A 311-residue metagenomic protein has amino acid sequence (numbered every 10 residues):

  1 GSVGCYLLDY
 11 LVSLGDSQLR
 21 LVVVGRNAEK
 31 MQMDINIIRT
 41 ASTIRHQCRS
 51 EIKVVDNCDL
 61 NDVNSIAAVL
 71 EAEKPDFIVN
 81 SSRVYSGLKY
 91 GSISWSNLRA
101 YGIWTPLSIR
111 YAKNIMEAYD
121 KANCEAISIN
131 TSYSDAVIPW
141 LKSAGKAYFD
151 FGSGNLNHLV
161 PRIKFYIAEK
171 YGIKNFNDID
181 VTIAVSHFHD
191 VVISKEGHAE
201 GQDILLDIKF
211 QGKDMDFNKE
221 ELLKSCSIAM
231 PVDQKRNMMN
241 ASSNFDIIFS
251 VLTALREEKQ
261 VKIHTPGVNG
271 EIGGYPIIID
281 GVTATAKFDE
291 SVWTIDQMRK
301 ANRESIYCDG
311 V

Functional and structural regions predicted by a protein language model:
S2-G4: Hydrophobic/small residue at the entry helix of a nucleotide-binding pocket
S13, L19-R49: Glycine-rich phosphate-binding loop and adjoining beta1-alpha1-beta2 segment of Rossmann-like nucleotide-binding folds
V55-E73: Conserved Rossmann-fold cofactor-binding substructure of NAD(P)-dependent oxidoreductases
E71, S96-C124: NAD(P)-cofactor binding segment of oxidoreductase domains
D76-F77, I127: Structural motif
S81-S86: Conserved NAD(P)H cofactor-binding loop of Rossmann-fold oxidoreductase domains
N114-E117, C124-I208, M238: Rossmann-like dinucleotide-binding core of oxidoreductases
G172-V311: Long, compositionally biased stretches enriched for glycine and/or charged residues
